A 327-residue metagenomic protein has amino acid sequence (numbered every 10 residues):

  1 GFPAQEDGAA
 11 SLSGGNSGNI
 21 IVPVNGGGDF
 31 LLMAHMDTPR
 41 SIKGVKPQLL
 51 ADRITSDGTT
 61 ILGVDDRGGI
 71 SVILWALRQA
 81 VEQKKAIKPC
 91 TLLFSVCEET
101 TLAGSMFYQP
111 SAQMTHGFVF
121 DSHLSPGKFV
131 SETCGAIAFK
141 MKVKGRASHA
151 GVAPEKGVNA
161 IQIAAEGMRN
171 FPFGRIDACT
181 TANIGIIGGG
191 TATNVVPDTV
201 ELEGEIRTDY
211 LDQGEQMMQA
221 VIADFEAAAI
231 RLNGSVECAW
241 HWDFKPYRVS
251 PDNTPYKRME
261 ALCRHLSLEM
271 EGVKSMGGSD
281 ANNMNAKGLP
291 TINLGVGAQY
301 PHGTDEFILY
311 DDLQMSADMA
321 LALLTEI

Functional and structural regions predicted by a protein language model:
E6, S13-F94, S111-M114, M315: Active-site metal-coordination/substrate-binding segment of hydrolases, especially metallo-dependent peptidases
D29-L31, D52-I54, C90-T91, T115-F118 (+6 more regions): Structural motif
M33-H35, L93-S95, F118-D121, K142-K144 (+1 more regions): Short beta-strand segments
D37-D52, F129-K142, A261, I292: Acidic-glycine-rich active-site phosphate/pyrophosphate-binding loop
L49-I61, K142-S148, L266, A298-H302: Glycine/charged-rich beta-loop-alpha catalytic/anionic-binding loops adjacent to active sites
G58-A138, I176, A182, I186 (+2 more regions): Acidic/histidine-rich catalytic neighborhood of metal-dependent amide-processing enzymes
G127-V130, S148-E155, T191, P246: A short glycine-threonine-serine/GTX helix/turn-capping micro-motif
K142, N159-I327: Metal-dependent amide/peptide-bond hydrolase catalytic core, centered on the "pita-bread" metallohydrolase fold
